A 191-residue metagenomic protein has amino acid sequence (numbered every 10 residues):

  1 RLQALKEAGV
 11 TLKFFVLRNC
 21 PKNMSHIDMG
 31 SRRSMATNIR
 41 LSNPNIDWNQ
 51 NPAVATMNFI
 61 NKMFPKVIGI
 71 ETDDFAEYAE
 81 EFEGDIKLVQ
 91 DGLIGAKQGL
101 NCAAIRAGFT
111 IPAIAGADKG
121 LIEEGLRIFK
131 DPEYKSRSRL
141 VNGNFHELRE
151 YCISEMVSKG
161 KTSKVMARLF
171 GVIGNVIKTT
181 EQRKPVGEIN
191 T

Functional and structural regions predicted by a protein language model:
R1-T191: Accessory terminal alpha-helical modules
